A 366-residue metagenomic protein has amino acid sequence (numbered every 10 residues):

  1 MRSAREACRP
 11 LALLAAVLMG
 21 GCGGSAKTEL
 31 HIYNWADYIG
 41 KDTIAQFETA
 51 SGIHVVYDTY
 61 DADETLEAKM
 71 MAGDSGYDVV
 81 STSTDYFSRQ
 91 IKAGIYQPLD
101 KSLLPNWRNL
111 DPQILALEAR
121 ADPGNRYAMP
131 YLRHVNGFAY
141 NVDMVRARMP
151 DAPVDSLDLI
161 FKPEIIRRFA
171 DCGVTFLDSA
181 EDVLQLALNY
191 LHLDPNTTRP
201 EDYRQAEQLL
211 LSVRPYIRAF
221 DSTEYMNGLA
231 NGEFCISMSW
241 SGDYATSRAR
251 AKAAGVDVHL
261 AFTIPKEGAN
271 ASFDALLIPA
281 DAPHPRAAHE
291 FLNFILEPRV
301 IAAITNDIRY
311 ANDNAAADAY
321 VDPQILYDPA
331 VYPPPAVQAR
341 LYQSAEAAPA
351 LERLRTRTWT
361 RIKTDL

Functional and structural regions predicted by a protein language model:
L18-G21: C-terminal motif of bacterial Sec signal peptides marking the signal peptidase cleavage site
G23-Q90: Early extracytoplasmic/lumenal segment of secretory-pathway proteins
S81-Y216, D221-A230, S247: Extracytoplasmic ligand-binding site segments that recognize negatively charged/polar headgroups
Y86-R89, I236-D257: A ligand-binding cleft/hinge motif common to bilobed small-molecule-binding domains
Q97-R108, A128, D158, A254-N270 (+1 more regions): Short beta-strand->loop
Y203-S212, R218, V256-A280, L326: Periplasmic-binding protein-like
N227, P335-L366: Conserved C-terminal helix/tail region of periplasmic/extracytoplasmic solute-binding proteins
D274, P279-R340: Mature extracytoplasmic/periplasmic domains
